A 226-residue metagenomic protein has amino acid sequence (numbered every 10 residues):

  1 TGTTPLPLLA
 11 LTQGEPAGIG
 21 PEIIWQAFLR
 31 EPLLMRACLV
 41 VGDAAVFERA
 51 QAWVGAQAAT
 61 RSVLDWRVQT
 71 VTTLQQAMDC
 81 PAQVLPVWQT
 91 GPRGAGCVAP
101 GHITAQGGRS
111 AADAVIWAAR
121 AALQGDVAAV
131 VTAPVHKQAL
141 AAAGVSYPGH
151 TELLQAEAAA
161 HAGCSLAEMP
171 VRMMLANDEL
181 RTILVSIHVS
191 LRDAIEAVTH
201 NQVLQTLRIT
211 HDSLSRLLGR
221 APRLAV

Functional and structural regions predicted by a protein language model:
T1-E152, A159, A197-A225: Contiguous, glycine/small-aliphatic-enriched amphipathic segments in soluble metabolic enzymes
C38, T151, V171-R172, L180-I183: Small-molecule pocket liners
Q69, W88, Q155, M174-L175 (+1 more regions): Residues in well-ordered beta-strands of folded domains
G91-R93, M169-R172, A176-L180: Flexible glycine-/small-residue-enriched beta->alpha junction loops that bind anionic phosphate/pyrophosphate groups
S146-P148, L166, M174: Active-site loop-to-helix "anion-binding N-cap" substructures in soluble metabolic enzymes
Q155-R172: FAD-binding core/adjacent interface of flavoenzyme oxidoreductases
M174-Q205: Ligand-binding beta-strand-loop-alpha-helix segment within the catalytic cores of soluble metabolic enzymes
